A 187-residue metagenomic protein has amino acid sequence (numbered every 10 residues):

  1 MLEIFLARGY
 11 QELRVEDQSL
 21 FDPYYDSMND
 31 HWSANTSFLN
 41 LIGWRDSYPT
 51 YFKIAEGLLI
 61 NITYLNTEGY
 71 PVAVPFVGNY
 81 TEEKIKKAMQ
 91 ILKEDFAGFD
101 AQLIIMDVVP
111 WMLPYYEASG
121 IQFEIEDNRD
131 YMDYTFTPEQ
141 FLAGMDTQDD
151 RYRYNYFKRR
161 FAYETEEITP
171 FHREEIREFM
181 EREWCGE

Functional and structural regions predicted by a protein language model:
L2-E3, F38: Intrinsically disordered, low-complexity acidic/Q/S/K-rich activation/interaction tracts characteristic
I4-L20, E164-E178: A short beta-loop-alpha structural element at the N-terminal edge of CoA-dependent acyl/N-acetyltransferase catalytic
P23, A34-I104, W111: Conserved donor-binding loop and adjoining core beta-sheet/short helix segment in diverse acyl/aminoacyl transferases
D26-A34, R182-E187: Helix-loop element at the rim of GNAT/NAT acetyltransferase active sites that forms part of the acceptor-substrate
K53, A101-V108, T135, T165-T169: A structural signal for short, well-ordered beta-strand segments and their strand-loop junctions that often border
E94-Q102, S119-F123, A162: Structural alpha-beta junctions
D100-A118, R129-M132: Short, glycine/charge-rich beta-strand/loop segments that flank catalytic centers and engage negatively charged groups
G120-E187: Acyltransferase donor/substrate-recognition loop-hinge adjacent to the catalytic core
